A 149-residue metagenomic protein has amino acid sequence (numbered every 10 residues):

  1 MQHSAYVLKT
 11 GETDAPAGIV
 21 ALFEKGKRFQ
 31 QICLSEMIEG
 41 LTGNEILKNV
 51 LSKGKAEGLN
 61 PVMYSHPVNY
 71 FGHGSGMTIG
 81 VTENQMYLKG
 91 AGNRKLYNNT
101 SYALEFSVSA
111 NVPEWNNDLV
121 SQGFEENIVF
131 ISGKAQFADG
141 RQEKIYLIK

Functional and structural regions predicted by a protein language model:
M1-K149: Active-site neighborhoods and metal-handling regions in enzymes and metal-associated proteins
